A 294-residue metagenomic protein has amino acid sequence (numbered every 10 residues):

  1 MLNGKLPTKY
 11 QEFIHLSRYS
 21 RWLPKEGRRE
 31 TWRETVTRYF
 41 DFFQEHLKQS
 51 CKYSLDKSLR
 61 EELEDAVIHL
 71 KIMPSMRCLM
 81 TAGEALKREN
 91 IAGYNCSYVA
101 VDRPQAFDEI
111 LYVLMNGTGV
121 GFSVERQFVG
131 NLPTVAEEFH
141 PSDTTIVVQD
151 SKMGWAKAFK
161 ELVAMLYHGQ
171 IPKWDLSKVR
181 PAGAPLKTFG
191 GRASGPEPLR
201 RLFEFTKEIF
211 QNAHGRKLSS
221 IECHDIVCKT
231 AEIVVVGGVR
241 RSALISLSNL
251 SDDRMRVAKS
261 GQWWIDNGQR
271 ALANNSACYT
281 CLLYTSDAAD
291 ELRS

Functional and structural regions predicted by a protein language model:
M1-S286: Extended catalytic cores of very large enzyme megasubunits
Y284-S294: Single conserved hydrophobic/aromatic residue that forms the stacking wall/gate of nucleotide- or nucleobase-binding
